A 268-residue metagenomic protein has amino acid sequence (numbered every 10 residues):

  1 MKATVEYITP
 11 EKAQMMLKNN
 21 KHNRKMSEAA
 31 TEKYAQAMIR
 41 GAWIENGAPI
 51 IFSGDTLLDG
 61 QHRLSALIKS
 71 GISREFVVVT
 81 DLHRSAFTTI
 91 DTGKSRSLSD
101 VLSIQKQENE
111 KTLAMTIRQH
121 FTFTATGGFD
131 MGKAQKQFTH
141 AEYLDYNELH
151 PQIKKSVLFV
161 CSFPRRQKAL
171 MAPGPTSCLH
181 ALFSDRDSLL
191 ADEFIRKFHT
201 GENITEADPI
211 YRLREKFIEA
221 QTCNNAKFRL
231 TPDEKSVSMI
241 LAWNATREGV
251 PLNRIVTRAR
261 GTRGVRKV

Functional and structural regions predicted by a protein language model:
M1-K69, S73-T80: Short alpha-helix boundary/capping and kink motifs at helix termini
S70-V268: Solvent-exposed functional surfaces
